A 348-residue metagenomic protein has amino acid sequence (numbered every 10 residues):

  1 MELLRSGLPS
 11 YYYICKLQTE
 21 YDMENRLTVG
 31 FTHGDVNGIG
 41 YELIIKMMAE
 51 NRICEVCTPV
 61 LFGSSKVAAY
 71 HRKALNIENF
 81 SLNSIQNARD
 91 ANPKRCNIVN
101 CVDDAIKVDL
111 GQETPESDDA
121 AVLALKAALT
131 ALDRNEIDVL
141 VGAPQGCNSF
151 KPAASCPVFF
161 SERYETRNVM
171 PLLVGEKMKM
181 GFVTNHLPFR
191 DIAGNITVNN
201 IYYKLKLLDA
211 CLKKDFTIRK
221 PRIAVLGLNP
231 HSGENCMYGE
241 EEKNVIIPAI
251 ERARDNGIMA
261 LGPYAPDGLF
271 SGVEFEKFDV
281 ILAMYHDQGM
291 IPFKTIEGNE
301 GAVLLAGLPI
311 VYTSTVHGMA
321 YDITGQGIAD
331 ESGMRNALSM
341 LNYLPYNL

Functional and structural regions predicted by a protein language model:
S6-G7: N-terminal polybasic/positive-inside topogenic patches
M23-E241, I247-L348: Anion-binding alpha/beta catalytic cores of soluble intermediary-metabolism enzymes, centered on
